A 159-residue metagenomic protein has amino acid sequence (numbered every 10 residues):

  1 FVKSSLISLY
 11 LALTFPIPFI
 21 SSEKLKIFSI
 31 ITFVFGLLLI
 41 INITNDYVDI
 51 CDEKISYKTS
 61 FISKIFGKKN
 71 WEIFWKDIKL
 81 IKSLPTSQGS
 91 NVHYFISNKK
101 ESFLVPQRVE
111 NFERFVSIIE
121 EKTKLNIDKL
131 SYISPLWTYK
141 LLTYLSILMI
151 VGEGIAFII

Functional and structural regions predicted by a protein language model:
F1-I20, E101, R114, L125-V151: N-terminal membrane-targeting/pre-transmembrane regions
F1-I50: Anionic N-terminal interaction surfaces
T32-F74: Conserved beta-hairpin
E53, S60-F61, S83-T86, Q107-R108: Surface loops and adjacent helix of pleckstrin homology
I65-K100: Acidic, Ser/Thr-rich low-complexity segments on the non-lumenal side of membrane proteins
I78, P85, K124-L130: Extracytoplasmic electrostatic interaction patches
Q88-I118: Canonical phosphoinositide-binding patch of PH/PH-like domains
V151-I159: Juxtamembrane boundary at the C-terminal end of a transmembrane helix
